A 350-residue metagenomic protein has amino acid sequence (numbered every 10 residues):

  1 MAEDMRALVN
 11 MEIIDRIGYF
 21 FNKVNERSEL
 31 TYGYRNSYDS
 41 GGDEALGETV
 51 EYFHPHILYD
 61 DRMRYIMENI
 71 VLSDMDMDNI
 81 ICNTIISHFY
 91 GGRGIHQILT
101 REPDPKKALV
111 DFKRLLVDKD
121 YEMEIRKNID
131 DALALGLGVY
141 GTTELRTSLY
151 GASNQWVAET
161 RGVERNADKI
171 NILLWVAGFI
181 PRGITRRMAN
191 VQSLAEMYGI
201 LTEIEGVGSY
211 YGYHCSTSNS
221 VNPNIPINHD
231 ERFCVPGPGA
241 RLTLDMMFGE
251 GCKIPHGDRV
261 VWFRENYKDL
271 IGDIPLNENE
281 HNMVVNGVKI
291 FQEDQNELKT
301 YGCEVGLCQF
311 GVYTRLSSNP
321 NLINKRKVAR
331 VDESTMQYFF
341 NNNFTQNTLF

Functional and structural regions predicted by a protein language model:
M1-V157, N341-F350: Structure-specific DNA junction-binding interface
T84-G92, I204, N219-S220, L244-F248: Generic structural signal for hydrophobic core residues of well-folded globular domains
T147-E205: Helix-hairpin-helix/helix-loop-helix acidic hairpins
L201-E203, Y213-P223: Active-site-flanking segments in enzyme catalytic domains
Y213-C215, L242, L298, F310: C-terminal structured domains
S220-P275, K289: Phosphate-backbone recognition surface of nucleic-acid-processing proteins
G272-F350: Low-complexity, acidic/Ser/Thr- and charged residue-rich accessory regions of DNA metabolism proteins
